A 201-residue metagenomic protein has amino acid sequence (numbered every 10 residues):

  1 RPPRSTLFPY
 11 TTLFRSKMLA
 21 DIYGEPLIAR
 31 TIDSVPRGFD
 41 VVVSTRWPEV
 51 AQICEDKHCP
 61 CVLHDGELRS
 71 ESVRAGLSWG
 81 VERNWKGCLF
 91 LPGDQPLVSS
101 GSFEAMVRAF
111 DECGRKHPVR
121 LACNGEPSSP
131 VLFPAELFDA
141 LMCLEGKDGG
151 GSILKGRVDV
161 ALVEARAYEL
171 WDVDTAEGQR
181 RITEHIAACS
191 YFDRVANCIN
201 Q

Functional and structural regions predicted by a protein language model:
R1-T12: Single conserved hydrophobic/aromatic residue that forms the stacking wall/gate of nucleotide- or nucleobase-binding
L7, L97, L132, D172-V173: Short aromatic/basic micro-patch
T11-R15, L170: A short acidic, helix-capping loop that chelates divalent metal ions and anchors anionic groups
R15-V35: Short, well-formed alpha-helical segments that are part of the catalytic scaffolds of diverse glycosyltransferases
I28-L89, G101: Conserved N-terminal catalytic core of the sugar/cofactor nucleotidyltransferase
L68-A140: Conserved beta-loop-beta/alpha segment of the NTase-like Rossmann-fold superfamily that binds/positions NTPs
C143-Q201: Conserved alpha/beta core of the MobA/IspD/sugar-nucleotide pyrophosphorylase nucleotidyltransferase superfamily
